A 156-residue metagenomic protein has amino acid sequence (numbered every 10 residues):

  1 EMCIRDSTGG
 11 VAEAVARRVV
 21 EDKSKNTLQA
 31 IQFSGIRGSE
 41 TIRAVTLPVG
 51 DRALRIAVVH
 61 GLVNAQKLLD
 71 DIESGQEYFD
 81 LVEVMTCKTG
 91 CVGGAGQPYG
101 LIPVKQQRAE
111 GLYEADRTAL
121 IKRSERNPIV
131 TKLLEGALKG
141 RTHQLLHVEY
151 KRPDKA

Functional and structural regions predicted by a protein language model:
M2-I4: Short, small-residue-biased leader/transition segments that mark boundaries at the very start of proteins
V15: Globin-like tetrapyrrole-binding proteins
K25-G35, Y78-E83, R123: Flexible, glycine/charged-enriched surface loops at secondary-structure junctions
A30-P48, R52-V58: Acidic/aromatic/glycine-rich contiguous surface patches that form carbohydrate-binding/processing clefts and analogous
L69-T86: Immediate flanking context of iron-sulfur cluster ligation sites
L81-Y99: Local cysteine-cluster metal-coordination motifs and their immediate loop/turn environment, predominantly Fe-S cluster
Y99-A115: Catalytic phosphate/nucleotide-handling subdomain of diverse soluble enzymes
P128-A156: Short flanking/linker segments adjacent to small metal-binding domains or redox-active Cys/His motifs
